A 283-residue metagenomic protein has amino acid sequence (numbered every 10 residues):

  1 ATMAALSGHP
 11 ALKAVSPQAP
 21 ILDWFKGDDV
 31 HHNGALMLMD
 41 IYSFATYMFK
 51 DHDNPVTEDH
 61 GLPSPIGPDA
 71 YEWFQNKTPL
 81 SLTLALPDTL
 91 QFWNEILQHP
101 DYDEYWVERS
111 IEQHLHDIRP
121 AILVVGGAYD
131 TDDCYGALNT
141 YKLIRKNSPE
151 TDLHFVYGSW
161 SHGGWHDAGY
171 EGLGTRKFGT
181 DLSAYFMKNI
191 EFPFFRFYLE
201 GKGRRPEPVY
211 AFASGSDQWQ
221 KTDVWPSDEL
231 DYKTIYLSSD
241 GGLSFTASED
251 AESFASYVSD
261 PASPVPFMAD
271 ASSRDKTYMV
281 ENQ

Functional and structural regions predicted by a protein language model:
A1-A5: Short helix immediately C-terminal to the catalytic nucleophile in hydrolase catalytic domains
L6-G8, K13-D117: Accessory cap/linker subdomain of secreted extracellular hydrolases
S7-K13, D132, L143-H154, F197-K202: Secondary-structure transition/capping motifs at alpha-helix termini and the adjoining loop/turn into the next element
S16-A19, V156-S159, S238: Alpha/beta-hydrolase-fold catalytic nucleophile elbow
S64-P68, W73-T78, W165, G172-Q283: C-terminal, loop-rich substrate-recognition/catalytic regions characterized by aromatic stacking residues
I118, V124-G126: Short beta-strand/loop motif that positions the catalytic acidic residue of the alpha/beta-hydrolase fold
T131-L138: Conserved alpha/beta-hydrolase "acid-adjacent" motif
R145-Y170: Catalytic histidine neighborhood in serine/cysteine hydrolases with alpha/beta-hydrolase-type architecture
